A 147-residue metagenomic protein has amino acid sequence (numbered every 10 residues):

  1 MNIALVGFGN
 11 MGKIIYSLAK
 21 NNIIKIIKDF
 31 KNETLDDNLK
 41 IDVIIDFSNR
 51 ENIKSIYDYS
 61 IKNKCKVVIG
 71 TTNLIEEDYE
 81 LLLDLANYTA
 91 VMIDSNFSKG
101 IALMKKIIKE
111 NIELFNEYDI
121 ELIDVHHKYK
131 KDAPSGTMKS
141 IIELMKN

Functional and structural regions predicted by a protein language model:
I3-I15, G100: Glycine-rich adenosine-cofactor-binding loop
V6, I14, N21-D36: NAD(P)-binding Rossmann-fold cofactor-contacting core
I26, V67-V68, V91-I93: Hydrophobic beta-strand scaffold residues
E33-K40, L81-D84: Short amphipathic alpha-helix with an adjacent loop that forms part of the alpha/beta core around
K40-S60, N73-D78: Beta-loop-alpha module in the N-terminal Rossmann-like domain of NAD(P)-dependent dehydrogenases, especially those
D58, T71-V91, K99-A102, I107-N111: Rossmann-fold NAD(P)-binding glycine/threonine-rich loop
N63-K66, N87-T89: A short helix->loop->beta-strand "cap" motif at the edges of active sites that frequently abuts
L103, I107, N111-N147: Conserved anion/nucleotide-ligand pocket segment
